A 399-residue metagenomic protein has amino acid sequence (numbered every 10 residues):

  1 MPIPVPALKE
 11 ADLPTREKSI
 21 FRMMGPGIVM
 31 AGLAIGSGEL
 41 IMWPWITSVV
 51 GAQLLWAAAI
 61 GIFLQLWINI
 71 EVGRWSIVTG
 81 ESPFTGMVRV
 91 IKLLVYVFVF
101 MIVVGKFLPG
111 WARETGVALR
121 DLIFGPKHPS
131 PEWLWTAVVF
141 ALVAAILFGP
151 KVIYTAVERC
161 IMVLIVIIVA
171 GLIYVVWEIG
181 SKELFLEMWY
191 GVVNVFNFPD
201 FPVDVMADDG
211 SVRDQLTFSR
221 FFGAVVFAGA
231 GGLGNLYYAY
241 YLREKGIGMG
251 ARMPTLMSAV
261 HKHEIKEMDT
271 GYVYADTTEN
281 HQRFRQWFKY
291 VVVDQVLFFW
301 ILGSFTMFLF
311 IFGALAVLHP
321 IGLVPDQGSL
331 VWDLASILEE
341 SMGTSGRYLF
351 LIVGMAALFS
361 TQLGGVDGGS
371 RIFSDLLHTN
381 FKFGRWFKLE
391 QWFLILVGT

Functional and structural regions predicted by a protein language model:
M1-L40, R252, A259-Y272, R283-V293: Membrane-interface "cap" regions at the ends of multi-pass membrane proteins
I3-K9, W43-T47, I70-K92, T115-K127 (+3 more regions): Flexible loop linkers connecting adjacent transmembrane helices in multi-pass alpha-helical membrane transporters
M30, A57-G86, Y96-A112, G364: Juxtamembrane transmembrane-helix boundary signature
W67-G73, R243, M249-G250, K262 (+2 more regions): Extracellular/periplasmic helix-exit of transmembrane alpha-helices
L93-H128, T136-F140, F359-L376: Hydrophobic transmembrane alpha-helices that form the core helical bundles of multi-pass secondary transporters
L122, P126, A141-L164, A170 (+1 more regions): Membrane-water interface regions at transmembrane-helix termini and the short interhelical loops of multi-pass membrane
S130-V139, S345, L349-L351, L377-T399: Loop-to-transmembrane helix boundary motifs in multi-pass membrane proteins
I167-R213, G231-A239: Hydrophobic alpha-helical segments and their helix-loop junctions in multi-pass secondary transporters
